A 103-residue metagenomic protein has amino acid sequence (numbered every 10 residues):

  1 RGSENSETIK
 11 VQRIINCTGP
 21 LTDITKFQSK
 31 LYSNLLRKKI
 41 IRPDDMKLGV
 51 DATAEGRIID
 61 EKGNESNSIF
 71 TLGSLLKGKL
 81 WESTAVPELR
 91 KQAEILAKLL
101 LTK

Functional and structural regions predicted by a protein language model:
R1-T102: Flavin (primarily FAD) cofactor-binding/catalytic cores of flavoenzymes
